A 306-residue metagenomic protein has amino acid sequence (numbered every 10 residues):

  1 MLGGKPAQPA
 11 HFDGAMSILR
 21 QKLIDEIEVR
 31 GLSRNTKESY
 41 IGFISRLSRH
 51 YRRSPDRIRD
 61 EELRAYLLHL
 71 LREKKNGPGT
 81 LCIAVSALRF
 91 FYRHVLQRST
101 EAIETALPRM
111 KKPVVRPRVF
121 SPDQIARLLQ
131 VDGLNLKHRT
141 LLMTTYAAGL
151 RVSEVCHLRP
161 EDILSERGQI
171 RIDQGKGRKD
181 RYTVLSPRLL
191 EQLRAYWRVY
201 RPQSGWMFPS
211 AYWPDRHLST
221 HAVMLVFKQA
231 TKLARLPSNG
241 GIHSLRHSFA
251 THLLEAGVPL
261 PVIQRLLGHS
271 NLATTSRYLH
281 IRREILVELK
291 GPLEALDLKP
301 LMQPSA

Functional and structural regions predicted by a protein language model:
M1-A306: Conserved catalytic core of the tyrosine transesterase superfamily
